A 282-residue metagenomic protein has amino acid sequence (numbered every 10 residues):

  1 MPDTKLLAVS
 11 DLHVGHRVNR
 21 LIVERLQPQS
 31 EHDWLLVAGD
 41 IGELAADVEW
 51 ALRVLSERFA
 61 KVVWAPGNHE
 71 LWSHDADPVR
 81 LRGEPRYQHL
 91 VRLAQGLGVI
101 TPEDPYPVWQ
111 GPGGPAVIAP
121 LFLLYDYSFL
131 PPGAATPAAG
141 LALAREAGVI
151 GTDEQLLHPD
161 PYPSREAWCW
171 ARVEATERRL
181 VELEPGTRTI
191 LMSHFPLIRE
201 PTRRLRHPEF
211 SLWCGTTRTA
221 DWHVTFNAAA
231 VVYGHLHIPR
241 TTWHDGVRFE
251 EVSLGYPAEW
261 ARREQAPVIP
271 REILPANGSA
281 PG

Functional and structural regions predicted by a protein language model:
M1-L7, Y106-P120, L143, R188 (+1 more regions): Beta-strand-turn-beta hairpins that frame and shape the catalytic cleft of phosphate-ester-processing enzymes
M1-W64, E70-D75, Y162: N-terminal active-site segment of His-dependent metallophosphoesterases
P2-D3, L97, R203, E209-A229 (+1 more regions): Binuclear metal-dependent phosphoesterase catalytic core
A8-S10, L35-D40, V63-N68, T101-P105 (+4 more regions): Active-site neighborhood of phospho(di)ester-bond hydrolases with catalytic His/Asp-centered motifs
V14, H69-L71, V108, L123-D126 (+3 more regions): Short, solvent-exposed loop/turn segments at secondary-structure junctions
V18-L21, I41-E57, H69-L97, Q110-G113 (+3 more regions): Metal-dependent catalytic neighborhoods of phosphoester/phosphodiester hydrolases
W50-S56, T101-P102, P107-G113, A135-P137 (+1 more regions): Short amphipathic alpha-helices and their capping/turn segments at secondary-structure boundaries
V117-I190, L197-R206: Active-site-proximal loop/helix segment associated with metal-binding centers of metalloenzymes
